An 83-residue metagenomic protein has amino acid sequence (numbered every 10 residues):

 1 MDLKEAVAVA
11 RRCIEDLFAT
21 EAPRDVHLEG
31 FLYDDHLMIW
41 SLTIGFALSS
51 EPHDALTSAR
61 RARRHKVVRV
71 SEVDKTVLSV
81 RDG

Functional and structural regions predicted by a protein language model:
M1-H27: Short, non-transmembrane alpha-helical segments in secretory-pathway proteins
L28-V70: Exposed beta-strand-loop-beta-strand "reactive/processing" segments of non-cytosolic proteins
R81-G83: Short, solvent-exposed aromatic-acidic interface loops
